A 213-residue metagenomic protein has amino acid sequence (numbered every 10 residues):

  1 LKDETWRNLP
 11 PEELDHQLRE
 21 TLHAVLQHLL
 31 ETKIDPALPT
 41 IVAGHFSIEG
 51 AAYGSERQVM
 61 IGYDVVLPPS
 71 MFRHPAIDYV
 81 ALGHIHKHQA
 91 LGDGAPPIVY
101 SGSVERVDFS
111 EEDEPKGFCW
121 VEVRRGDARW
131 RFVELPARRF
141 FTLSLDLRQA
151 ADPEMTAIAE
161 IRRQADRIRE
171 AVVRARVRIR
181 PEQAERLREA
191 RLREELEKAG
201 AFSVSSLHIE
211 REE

Functional and structural regions predicted by a protein language model:
L1-V99, R106: His/Asp/Glu-rich metal-coordinating catalytic cores of metallo-dependent phosphodiesterases/hydrolases acting on
L38, P115-G117, A171-V173: Residues at beta-strand starts and edge strands
F46-Y53, V99-D113, E194-E195, S203-L207: Short flexible/disordered coil segments
R57-V59, P115, R191-L192: Short secondary-structure boundary/capping segments
S70, I77-P153, A165: A conserved active-site cap/scaffold subdomain adjacent to cofactor or substrate pockets
V123-E213: Accessory, non-catalytic peripheral segments of nucleic-acid enzymes
